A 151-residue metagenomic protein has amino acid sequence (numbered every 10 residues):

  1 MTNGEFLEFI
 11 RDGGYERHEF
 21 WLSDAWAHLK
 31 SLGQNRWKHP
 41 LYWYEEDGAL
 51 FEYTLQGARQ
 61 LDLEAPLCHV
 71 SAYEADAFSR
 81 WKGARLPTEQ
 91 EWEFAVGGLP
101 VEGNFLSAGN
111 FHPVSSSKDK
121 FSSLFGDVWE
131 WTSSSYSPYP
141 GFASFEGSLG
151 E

Functional and structural regions predicted by a protein language model:
M1-I10, E74-A77: Short, solvent-exposed alpha-helical surface patches in non-cytosolic proteins
G14-E151: Functional-site microenvironments in short loops/helix caps that host divalent-cation chemistry
